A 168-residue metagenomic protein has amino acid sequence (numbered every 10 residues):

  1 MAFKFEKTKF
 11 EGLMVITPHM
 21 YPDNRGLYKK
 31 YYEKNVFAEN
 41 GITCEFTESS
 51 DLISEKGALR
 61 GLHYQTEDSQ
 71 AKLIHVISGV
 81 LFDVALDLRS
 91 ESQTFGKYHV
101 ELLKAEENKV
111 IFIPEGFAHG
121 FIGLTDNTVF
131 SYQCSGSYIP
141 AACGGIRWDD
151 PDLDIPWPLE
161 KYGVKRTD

Functional and structural regions predicted by a protein language model:
M1-E106, T125-N127, C134-D168: Non-catalytic, conserved peripheral segments adjacent to functional cores
I111, H119-L124, Y132: Short beta-strand His + acidic residue motifs that chelate non-heme Fe in jelly-roll/DSBH and cupin folds
